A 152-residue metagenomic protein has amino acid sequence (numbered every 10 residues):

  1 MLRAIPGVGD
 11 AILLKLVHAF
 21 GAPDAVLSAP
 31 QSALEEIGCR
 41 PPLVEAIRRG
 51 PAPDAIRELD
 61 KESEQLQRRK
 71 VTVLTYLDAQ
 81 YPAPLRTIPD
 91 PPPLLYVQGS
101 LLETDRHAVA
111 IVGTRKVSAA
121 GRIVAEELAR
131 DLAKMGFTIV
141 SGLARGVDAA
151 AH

Functional and structural regions predicted by a protein language model:
M1-K134: Short, positively charged patches
A129-H152: Phosphate/pyrophosphate-binding betaalpha-module
